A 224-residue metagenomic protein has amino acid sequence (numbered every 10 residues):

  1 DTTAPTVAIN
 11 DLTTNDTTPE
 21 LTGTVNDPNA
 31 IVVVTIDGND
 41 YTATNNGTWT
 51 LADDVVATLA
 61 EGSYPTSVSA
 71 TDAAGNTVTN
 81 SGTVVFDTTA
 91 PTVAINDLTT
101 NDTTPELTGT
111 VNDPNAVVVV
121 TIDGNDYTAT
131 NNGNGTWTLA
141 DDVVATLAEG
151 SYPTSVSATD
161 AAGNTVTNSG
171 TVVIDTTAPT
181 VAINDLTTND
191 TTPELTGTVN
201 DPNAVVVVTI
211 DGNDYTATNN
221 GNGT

Functional and structural regions predicted by a protein language model:
D1-T224: Thr-biased low-complexity repeat/linker tracts and other Thr-enriched repetitive architectures
